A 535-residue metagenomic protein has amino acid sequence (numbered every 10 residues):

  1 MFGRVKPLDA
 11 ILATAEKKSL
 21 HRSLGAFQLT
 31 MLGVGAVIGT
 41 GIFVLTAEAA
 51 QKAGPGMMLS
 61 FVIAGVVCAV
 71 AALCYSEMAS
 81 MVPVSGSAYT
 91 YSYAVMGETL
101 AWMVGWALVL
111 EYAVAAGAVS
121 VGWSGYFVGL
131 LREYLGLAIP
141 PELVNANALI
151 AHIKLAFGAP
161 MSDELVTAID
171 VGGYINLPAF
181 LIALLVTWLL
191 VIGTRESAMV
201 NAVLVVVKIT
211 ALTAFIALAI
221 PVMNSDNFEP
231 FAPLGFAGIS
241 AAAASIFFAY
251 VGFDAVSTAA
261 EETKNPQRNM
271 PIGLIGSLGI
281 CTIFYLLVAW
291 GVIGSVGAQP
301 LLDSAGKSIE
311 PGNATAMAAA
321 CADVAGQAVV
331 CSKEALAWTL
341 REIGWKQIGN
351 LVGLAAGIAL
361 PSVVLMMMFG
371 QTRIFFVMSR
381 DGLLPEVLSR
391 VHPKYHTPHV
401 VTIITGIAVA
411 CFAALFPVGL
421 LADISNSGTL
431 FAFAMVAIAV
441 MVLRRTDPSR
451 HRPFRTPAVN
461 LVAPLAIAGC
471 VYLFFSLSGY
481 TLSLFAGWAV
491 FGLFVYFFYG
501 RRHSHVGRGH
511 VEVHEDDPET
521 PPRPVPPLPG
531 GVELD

Functional and structural regions predicted by a protein language model:
M1-L45, A50-G56, C68-S76, V82-S85 (+4 more regions): Membrane-interface "cap" regions at the ends of multi-pass membrane proteins
A13-H21, M57-M58, V62, L137-A179 (+3 more regions): Helix-loop-helix junctions that connect adjacent transmembrane segments in multi-pass membrane transporters
R22-G33, G97-L110, A179-I182, L234-I246 (+4 more regions): Select transmembrane alpha-helical segments in multipass membrane proteins
I42-I153, M161-D163, I280, A432 (+1 more regions): Extracellular loop-to-transmembrane helix junctions
F43, V84, A107-G125, S245 (+5 more regions): Membrane-helix boundary/coupling elements in multi-pass transport proteins
A47-M58, L108, V119-Y126, L131 (+6 more regions): Transmembrane helix-loop boundary segments of multi-pass membrane transporters
G129, L212-F215, F375, S425-R452 (+1 more regions): Hydrophobic alpha-helical segments of multi-pass membrane transport proteins
V171-Y174, V186, P233, V387-H399 (+3 more regions): C-terminal membrane-solvent junction of multi-pass transporters and transport-like membrane proteins
